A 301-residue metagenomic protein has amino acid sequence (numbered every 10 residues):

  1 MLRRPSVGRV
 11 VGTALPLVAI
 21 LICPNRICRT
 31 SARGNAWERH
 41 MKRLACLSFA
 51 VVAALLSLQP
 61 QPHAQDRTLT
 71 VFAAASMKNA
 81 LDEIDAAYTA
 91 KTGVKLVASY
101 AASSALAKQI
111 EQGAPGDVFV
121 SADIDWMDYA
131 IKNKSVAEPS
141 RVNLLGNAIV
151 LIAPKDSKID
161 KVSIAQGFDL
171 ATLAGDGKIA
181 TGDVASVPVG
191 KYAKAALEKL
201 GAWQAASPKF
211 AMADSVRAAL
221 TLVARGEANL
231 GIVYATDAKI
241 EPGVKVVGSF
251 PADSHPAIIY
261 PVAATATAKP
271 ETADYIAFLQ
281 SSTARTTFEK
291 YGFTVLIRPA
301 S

Functional and structural regions predicted by a protein language model:
L2, L15-L17, L21, L47 (+1 more regions): Leucine-biased recognition of intrinsically disordered, low-complexity hydrophobic segments
L2-G8, C23, I27-C28, A32: Ser/Thr/Pro/Gly-rich low-complexity, intrinsically disordered segments
R4, C28, E38-F49: Bacterial N-terminal signal peptides that target proteins for export
V7-A14, V18-A19, A32, A36-E38: Acidic, Ala/Val/Gly-enriched low-complexity intrinsically disordered segments
A19-L21, R26, H40: Generic short N-terminal amphipathic or hydrophobic helices
C23, N35, V52-A53, M127: Alpha-helical transmembrane segments and their juxtamembrane interfaces
A54-Q61: C-terminal segment of classical bacterial N-terminal signal peptides
P62-A114, S121-I124, D128-S301: Exported/periplasmic ABC-transporter solute-binding proteins
